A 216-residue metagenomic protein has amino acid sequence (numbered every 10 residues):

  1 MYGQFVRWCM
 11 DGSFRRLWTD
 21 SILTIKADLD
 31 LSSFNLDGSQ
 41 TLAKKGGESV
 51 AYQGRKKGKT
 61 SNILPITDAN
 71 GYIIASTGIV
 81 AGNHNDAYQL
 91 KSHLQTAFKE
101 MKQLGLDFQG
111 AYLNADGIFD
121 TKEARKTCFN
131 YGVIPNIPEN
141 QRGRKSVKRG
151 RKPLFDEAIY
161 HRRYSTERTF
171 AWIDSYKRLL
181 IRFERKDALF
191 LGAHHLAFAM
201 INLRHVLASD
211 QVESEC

Functional and structural regions predicted by a protein language model:
M1-C216: Short alpha-helical elements
